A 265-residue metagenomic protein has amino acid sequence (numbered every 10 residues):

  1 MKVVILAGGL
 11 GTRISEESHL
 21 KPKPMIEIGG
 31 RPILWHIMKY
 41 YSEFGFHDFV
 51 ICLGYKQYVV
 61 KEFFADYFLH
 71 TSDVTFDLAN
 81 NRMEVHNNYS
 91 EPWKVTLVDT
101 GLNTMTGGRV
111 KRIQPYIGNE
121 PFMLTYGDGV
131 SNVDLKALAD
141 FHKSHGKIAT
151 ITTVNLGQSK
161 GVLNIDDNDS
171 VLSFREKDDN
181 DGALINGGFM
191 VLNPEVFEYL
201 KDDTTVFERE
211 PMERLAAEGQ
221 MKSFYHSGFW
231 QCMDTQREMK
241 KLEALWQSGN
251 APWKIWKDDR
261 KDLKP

Functional and structural regions predicted by a protein language model:
M1-Y67, L97: N-terminal glycine-rich phosphate-binding loop and ensuing alpha1 helix
V3-I5, I51, L124, A149-T152 (+1 more regions): Structural beta-sheet core signal
M25, L163-I165, M212, S223: A structural signal for short hydrophobic beta-strand segments in well-ordered beta-sheet cores
H36, R109-R112, P211: Well-ordered alpha-helical segments embedded in enzymatic catalytic cores
V60-D167: Conserved beta-loop-beta/alpha segment of the NTase-like Rossmann-fold superfamily that binds/positions NTPs
P121-M123, V130, L135-K143, L156-Q158 (+1 more regions): Catalytic-core segments of class I nucleotidyltransferases/pyrophosphorylases that form NMP-activated intermediates
